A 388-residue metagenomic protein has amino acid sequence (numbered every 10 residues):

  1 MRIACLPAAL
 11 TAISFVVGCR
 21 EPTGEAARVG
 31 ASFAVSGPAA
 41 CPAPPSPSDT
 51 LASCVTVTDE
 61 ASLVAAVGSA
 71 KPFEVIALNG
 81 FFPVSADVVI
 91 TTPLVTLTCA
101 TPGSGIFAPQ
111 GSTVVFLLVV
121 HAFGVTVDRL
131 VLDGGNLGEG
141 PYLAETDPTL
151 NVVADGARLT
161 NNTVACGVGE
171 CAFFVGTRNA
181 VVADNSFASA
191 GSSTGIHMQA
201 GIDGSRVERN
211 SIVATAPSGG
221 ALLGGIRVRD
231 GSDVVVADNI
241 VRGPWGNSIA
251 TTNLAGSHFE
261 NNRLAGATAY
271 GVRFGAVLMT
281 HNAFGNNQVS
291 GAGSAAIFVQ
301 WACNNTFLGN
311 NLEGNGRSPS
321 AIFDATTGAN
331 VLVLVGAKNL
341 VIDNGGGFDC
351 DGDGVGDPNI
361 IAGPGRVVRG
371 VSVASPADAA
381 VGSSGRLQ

Functional and structural regions predicted by a protein language model:
M1-V17: Sec-dependent bacterial lipoprotein signal peptides
F15-A39, P47-S48: Bacterial Sec-dependent N-terminal signal peptides
G37-P44, S48-S53, C303-S318, I322-Q388: Acidic, glycine- and Ser/Thr-rich low-complexity intrinsically disordered tracts in extracellular/secreted proteins
A39-N79: Acidic Gly/Asp/Thr-rich repetitive segments characteristic of extracellular carbohydrate-active and adhesion proteins
V64, G68-K71, P83-T98, G105-A154 (+2 more regions): Extracellular beta-strand-rich solenoid/capping regions of secreted or surface-exposed proteins that bind or remodel
K71, T92-P93, T101, H121-A122 (+23 more regions): Parallel beta-helix/beta-solenoid
V84-V88, P102, F107-V115, G135-L143 (+10 more regions): Short glycine/acidic-rich loop motifs that flank beta-strands on beta-rich extracellular proteins
